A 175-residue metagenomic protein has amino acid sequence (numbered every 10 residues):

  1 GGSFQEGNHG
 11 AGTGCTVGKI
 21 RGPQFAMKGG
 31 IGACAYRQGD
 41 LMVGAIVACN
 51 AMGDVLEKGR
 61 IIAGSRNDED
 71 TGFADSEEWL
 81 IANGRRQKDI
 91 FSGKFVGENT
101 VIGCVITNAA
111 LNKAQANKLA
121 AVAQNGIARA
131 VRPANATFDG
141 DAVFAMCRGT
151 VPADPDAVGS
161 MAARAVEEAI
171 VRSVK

Functional and structural regions predicted by a protein language model:
G1-K175: A structural signal for small-residue-enriched, beta-sheet-centric alpha/beta enzyme cores and oligomeric scaffold folds
